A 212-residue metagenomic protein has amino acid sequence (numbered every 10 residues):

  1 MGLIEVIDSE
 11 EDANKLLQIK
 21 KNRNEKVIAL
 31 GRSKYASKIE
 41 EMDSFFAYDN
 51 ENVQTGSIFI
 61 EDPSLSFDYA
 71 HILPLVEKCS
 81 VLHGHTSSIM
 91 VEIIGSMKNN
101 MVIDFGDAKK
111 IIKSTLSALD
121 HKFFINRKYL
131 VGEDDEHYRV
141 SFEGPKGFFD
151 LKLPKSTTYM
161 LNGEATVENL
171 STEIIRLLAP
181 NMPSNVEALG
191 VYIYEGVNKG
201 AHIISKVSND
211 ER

Functional and structural regions predicted by a protein language model:
L3-V6, R23, I28-R212: Charge-rich, low-complexity N-terminal segments
S9-D12: Intrinsically disordered, low-complexity coil/linker segments enriched for acidic/polar and small residues
N14-L17: Residue-level detector of alpha-helical secondary structure
